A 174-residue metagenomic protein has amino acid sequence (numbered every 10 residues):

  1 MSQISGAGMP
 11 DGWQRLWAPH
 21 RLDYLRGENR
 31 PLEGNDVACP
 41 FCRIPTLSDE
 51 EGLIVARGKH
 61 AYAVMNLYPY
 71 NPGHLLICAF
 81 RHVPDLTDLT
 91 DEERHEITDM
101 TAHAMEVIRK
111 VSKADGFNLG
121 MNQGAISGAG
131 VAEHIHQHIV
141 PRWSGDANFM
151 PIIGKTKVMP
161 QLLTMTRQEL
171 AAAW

Functional and structural regions predicted by a protein language model:
M1-P72, I77: Active-site microenvironments that recognize anionic phosphate/pyrophosphate groups
Q3-E28, R142-W174: C-terminal helix-cap and adjacent tail motif
C39, A63, A79, I97 (+2 more regions): Divalent metal-coordination and catalytic microenvironments
R43-P45, E51, V111, D115-M121: A short, surface-exposed loop/turn module that caps and links secondary-structure elements
P45, L67-P69, R81, Q123 (+1 more regions): Short, flexible active-site-adjacent loop segments at beta-strand->alpha-helix junctions, enriched in small/polar
H74, A79, N118, G124-N148: Histidine-centered divalent-metal-coordination microenvironment in nucleic-acid enzymes
L75-T98, I153-M159: Short histidine-centered catalytic/ligand-binding loop motif
T90-A114, T164-A171: Long, well-ordered alpha-helical scaffolding segments within enzyme catalytic domains, especially pronounced
